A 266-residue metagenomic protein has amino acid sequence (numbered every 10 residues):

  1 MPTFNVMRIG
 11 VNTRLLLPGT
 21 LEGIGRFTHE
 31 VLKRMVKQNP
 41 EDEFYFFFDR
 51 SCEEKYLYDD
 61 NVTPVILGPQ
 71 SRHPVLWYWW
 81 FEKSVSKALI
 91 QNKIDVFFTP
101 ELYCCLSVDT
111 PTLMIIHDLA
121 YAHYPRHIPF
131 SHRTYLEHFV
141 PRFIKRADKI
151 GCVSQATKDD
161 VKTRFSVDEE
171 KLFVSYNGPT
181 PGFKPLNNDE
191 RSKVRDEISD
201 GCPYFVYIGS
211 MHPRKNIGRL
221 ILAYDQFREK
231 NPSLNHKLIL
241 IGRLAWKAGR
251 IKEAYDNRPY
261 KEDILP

Functional and structural regions predicted by a protein language model:
M1-P266: Carbohydrate transferase catalytic cores enriched for Leloir-type hexosyltransferases
